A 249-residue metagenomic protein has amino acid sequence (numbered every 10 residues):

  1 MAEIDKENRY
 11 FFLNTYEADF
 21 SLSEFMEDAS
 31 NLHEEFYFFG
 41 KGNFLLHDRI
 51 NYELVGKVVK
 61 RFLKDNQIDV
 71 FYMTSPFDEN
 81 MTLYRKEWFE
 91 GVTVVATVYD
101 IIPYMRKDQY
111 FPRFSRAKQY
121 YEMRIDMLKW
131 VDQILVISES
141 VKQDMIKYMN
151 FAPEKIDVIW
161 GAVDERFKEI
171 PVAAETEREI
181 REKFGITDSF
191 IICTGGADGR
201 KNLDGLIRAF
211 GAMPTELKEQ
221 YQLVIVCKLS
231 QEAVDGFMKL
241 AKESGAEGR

Functional and structural regions predicted by a protein language model:
M1-R249: Carbohydrate transferase catalytic cores enriched for Leloir-type hexosyltransferases
